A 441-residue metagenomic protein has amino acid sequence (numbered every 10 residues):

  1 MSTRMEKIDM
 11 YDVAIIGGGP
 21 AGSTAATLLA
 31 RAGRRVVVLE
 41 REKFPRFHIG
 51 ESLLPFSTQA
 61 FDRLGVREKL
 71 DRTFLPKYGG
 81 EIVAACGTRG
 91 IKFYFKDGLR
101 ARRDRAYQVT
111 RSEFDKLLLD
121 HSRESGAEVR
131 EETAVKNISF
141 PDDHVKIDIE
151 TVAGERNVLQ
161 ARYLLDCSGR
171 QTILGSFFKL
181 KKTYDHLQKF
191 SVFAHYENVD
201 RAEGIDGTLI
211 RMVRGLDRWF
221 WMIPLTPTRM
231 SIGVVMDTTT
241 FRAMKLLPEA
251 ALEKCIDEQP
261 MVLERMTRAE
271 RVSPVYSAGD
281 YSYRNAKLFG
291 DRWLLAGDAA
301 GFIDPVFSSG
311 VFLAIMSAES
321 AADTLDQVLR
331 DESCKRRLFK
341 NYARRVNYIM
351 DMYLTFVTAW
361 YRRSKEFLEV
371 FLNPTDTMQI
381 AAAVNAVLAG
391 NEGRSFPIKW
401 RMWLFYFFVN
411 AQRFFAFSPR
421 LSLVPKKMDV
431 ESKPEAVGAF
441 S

Functional and structural regions predicted by a protein language model:
K7-G19: Beta1/beta-strand and adjacent pyrophosphate-binding region of the FAD-binding site in flavoprotein oxidoreductases
G22-S23: N-terminal Rossmann-fold NAD(P) dinucleotide-binding loop
A30-I49: Glycine-rich FAD pyrophosphate-binding loop
H48-C86: N-terminal FAD cofactor-binding segment of flavoenzymes
T73, N137, T240-T324, L329-R330 (+2 more regions): FAD/FMN-dependent oxidoreductases across multiple families
L99-D120, R242-L247: Short beta-strand to alpha-helix junction loop
H121-V262: Predominantly flavin-linked oxidoreductase catalytic cores and closely associated redox partners
D323-S441: C-terminal helical "tail/cap" subdomain of flavin- and related membrane-associated enzymes
